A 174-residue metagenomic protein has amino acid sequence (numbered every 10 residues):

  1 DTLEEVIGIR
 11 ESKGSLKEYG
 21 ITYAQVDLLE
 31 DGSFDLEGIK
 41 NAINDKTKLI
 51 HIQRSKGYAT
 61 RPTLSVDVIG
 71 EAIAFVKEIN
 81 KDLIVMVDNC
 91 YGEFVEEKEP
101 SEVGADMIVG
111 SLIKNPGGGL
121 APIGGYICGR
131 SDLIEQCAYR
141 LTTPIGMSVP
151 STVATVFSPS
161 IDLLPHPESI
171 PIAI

Functional and structural regions predicted by a protein language model:
D1-I172: Conserved PLP-enzyme active-site core in the AAT-like
